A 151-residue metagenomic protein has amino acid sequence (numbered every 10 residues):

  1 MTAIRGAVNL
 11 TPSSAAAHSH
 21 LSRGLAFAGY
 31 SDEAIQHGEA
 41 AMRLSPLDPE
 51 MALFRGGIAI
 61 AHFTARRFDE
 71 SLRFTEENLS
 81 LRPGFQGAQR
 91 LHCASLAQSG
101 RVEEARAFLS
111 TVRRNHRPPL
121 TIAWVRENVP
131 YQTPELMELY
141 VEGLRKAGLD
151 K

Functional and structural regions predicted by a protein language model:
M1-P12, A16-K151: Alpha-helical protein-protein interaction modules
